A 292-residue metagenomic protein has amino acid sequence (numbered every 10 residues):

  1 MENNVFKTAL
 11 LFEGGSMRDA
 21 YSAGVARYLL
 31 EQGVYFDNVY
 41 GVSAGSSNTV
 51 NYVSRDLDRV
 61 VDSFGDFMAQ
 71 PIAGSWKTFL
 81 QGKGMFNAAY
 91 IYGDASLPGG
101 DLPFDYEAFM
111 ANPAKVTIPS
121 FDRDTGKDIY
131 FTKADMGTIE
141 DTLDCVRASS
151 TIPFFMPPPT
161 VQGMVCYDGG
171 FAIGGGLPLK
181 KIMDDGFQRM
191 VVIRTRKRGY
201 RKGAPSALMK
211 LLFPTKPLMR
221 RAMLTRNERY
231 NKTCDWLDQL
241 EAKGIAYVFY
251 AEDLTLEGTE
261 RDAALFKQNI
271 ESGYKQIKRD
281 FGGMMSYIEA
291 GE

Functional and structural regions predicted by a protein language model:
M1-V42, V50-E292: Patatin-like phospholipase
